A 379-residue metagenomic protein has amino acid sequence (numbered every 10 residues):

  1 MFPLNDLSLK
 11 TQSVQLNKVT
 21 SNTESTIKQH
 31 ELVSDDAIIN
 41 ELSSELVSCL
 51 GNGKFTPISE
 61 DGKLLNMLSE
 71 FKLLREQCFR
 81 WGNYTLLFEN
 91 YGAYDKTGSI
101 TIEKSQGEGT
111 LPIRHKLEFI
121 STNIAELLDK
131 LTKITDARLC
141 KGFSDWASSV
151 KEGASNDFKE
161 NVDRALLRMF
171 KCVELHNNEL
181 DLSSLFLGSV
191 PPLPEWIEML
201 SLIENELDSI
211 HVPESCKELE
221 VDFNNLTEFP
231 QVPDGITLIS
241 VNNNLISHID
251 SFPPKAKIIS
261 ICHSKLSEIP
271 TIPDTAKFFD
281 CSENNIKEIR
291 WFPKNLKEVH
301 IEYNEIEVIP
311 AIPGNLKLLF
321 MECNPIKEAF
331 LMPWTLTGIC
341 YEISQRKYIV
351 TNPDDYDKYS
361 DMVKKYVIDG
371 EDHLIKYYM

Functional and structural regions predicted by a protein language model:
M1-H30: Non-Sec secretion/translocation targeting segments of pathogen effectors
L65-S105: Amphipathic, interaction-prone secondary-structure segments
A137, S144-S209, C216: LRR N-terminal entry segment and analogous cap-like coil->beta motifs
N177, I197, C216, L226 (+10 more regions): Conserved hydrophobic position(s) of the canonical leucine-rich repeat
L180, L200-L202, L219-V221, I239-V241 (+5 more regions): Conserved hydrophobic beta-strand positions in leucine-rich repeat
V190-L193, I210, F229-V232, I249-F252 (+4 more regions): Canonical leucine-rich repeat
H300-Y303, L316-G370: Leucine-rich repeat domain C-terminal region
